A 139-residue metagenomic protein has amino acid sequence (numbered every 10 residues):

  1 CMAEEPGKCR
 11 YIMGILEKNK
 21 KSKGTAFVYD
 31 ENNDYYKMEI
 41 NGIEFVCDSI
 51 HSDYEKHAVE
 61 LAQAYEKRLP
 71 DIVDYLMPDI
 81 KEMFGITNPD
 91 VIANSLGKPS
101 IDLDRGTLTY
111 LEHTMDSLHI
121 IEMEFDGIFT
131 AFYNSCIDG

Functional and structural regions predicted by a protein language model:
E5-E82: Long, contiguous N-terminal structural blocks used for assembly/anchoring
E5-F27, N32, Y36-M38, V91 (+1 more regions): Acidic, proline/glycine-rich low-complexity IDRs
Y54-E55, V59, G85-P89, F125-A131: General structural signal for secondary-structure boundaries
Q63-H119: Amphipathic protein-protein interaction modules
